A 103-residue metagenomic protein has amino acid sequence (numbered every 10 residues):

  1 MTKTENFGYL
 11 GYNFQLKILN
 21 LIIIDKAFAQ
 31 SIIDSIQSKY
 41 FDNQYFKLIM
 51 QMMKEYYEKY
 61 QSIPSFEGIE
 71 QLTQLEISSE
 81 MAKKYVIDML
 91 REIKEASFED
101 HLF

Functional and structural regions predicted by a protein language model:
M1-F103: Noncatalytic partner-interaction/assembly domains of nucleic-acid and motor enzyme complexes, especially the accessory
